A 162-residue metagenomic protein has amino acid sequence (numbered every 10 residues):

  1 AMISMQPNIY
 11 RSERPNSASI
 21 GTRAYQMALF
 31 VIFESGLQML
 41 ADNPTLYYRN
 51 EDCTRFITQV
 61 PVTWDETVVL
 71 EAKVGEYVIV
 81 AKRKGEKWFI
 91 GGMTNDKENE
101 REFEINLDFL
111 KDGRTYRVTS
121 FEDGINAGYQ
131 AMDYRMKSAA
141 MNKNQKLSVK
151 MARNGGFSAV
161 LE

Functional and structural regions predicted by a protein language model:
A1-P44: Glycan-recognition surfaces
S17-I20, T67-V68, E76-A81, E104-N106 (+1 more regions): Generic recognition of flexible, low-complexity loop/linker segments
I32, I90, N154: Conserved, mostly hydrophobic/aromatic
D42-F89, N126-M132: Glycan-recognition and catalytic regions of carbohydrate-active enzymes
Y47-C53, D96-K97, L107-N126: Active/binding-pocket-proximal capping segment
V74-D112, Y116, F157-S158: Carbohydrate-binding surface patches
S120-N144: Solvent-exposed beta-strand/loop surfaces of large extracellular or lumenal domains
S138-E162: C-terminal beta-strand-rich structural cap/linker in extracellular carbohydrate-active enzymes
